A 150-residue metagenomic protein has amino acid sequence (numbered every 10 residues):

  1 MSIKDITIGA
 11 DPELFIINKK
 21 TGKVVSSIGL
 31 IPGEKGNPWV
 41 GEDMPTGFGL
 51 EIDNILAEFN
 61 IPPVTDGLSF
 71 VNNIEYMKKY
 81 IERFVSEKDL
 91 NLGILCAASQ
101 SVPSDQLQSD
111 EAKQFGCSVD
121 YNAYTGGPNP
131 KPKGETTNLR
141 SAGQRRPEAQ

Functional and structural regions predicted by a protein language model:
M1-Q150: Phosphate/nucleotide-binding catalytic core
